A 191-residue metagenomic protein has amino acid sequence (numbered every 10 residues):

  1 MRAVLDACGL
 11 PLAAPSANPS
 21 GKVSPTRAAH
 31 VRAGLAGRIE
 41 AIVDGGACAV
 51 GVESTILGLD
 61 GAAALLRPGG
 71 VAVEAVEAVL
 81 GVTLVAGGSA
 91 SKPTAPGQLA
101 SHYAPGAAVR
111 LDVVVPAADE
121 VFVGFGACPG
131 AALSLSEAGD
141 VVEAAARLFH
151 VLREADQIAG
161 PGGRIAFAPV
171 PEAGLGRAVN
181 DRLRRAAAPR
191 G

Functional and structural regions predicted by a protein language model:
M1-G191: Active-site-adjacent structural elements in enzyme catalytic cores
